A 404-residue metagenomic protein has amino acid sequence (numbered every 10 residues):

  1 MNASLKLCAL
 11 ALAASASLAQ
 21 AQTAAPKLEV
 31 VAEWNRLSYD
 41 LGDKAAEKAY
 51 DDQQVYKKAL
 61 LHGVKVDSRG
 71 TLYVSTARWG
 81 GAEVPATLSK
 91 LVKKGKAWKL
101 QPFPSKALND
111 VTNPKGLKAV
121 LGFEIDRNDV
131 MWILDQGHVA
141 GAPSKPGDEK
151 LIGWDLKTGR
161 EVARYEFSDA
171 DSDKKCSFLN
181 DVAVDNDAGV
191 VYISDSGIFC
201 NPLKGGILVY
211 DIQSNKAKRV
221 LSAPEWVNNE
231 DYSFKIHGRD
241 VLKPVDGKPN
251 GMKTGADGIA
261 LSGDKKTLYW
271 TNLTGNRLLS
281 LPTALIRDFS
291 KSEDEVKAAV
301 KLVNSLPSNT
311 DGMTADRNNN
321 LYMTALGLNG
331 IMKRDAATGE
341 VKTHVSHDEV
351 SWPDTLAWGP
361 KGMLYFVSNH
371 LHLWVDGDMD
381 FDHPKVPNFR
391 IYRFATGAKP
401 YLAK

Functional and structural regions predicted by a protein language model:
V31-Q54, W98-K115, R160-K174, A217-P249 (+1 more regions): Surface-exposed loop and turn segments in beta-propeller and other repeat-based domains that flank or scaffold
A32, R36-A86: Beta-strand-rich domains and repeat architectures in extracellular enzymes and scaffolds, especially beta-propellers
V55-S68, V111-L134, A170-V190, S194 (+5 more regions): Beta-rich, blade/repeat-based domains predominating in secreted/periplasmic proteins but also intracellular
A77-W79, Q136-H138, S196-I198, P202 (+5 more regions): Short loop/turn segments immediately following the C-termini of beta-strands
A86-G95, G147-G159, G205-N215, F381-A398: Beta-propeller blade signature
T87-A140, S144, A163-D171: Blade-loop segments of beta-propeller domains
V92-K96, I212-A217, L281-E293, A336 (+1 more regions): Short loop/turn segments immediately following beta-strands, especially the blade-tip and inter-blade linker loops
A357-K404: Blade-level signature of beta-propeller repeat domains, shared across WD40, Kelch, NHL, RCC1 and BNR/Asp-box propellers
